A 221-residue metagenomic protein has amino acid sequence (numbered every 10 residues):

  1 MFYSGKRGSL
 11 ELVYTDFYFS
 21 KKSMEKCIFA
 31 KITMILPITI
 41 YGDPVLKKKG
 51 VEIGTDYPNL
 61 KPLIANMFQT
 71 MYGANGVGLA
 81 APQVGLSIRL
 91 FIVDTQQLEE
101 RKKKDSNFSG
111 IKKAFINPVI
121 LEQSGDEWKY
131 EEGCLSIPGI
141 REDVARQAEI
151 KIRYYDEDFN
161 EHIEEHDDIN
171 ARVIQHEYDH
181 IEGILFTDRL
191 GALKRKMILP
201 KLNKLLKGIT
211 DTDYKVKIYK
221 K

Functional and structural regions predicted by a protein language model:
M1-F2: Ser/Thr/Pro/Gly-rich low-complexity, intrinsically disordered segments
G5-K6, A114: Generic N-terminal simple sequence motifs
K6, F17-C27, I32: Polybasic, lysine-rich low-complexity intrinsically disordered segments
L10-V13: Intrinsically disordered, low-complexity segments enriched in serine/threonine/proline/glycine and often basic
I28-Q175, H180-K221: Active-site rim/adjacent substrate-binding subdomains
